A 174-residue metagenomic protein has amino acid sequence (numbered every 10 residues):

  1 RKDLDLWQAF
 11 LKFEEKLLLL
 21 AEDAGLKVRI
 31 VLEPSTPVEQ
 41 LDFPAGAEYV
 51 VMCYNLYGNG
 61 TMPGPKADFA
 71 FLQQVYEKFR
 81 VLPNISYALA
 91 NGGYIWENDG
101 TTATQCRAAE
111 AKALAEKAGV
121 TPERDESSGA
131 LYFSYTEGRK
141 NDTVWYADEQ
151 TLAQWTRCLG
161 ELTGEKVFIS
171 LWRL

Functional and structural regions predicted by a protein language model:
R1-D5, R139-D142: Polysaccharide-binding and catalytic clefts of secreted carbohydrate-active enzymes
D3-K117: Substrate-binding surface in catalytic domains of secreted glycosidases
E33-Q40, A147-E161: Short, acidic/polar
S35, S86, S127-S128, S134 (+1 more regions): Generic serine detector
N91-W155: Glycan-binding loop/region signatures in secreted carbohydrate-active enzymes
W155-L174: Acidic/aromatic/glycine-rich contiguous surface patches that form carbohydrate-binding/processing clefts and analogous
